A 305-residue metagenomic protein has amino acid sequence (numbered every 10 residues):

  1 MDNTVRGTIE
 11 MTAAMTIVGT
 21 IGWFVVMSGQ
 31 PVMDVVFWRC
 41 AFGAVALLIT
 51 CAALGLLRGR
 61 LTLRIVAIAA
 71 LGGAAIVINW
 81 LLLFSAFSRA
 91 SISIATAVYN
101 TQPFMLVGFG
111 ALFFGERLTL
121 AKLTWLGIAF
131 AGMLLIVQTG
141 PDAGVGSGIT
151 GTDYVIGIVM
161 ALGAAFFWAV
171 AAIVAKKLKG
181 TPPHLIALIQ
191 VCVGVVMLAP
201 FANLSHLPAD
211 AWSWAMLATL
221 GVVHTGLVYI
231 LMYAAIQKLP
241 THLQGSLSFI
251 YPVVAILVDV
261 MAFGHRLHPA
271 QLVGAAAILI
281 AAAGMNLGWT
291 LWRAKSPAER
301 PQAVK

Functional and structural regions predicted by a protein language model:
M1-F37, A41, L71, L82 (+2 more regions): Glycine-/small-residue-enriched transmembrane alpha-helix faces in small-molecule transporters and effluxers
R6-T16, W38, L57-L83, V155-A164 (+1 more regions): Loop-to-transmembrane-helix transition segments
T8-I9, A95-T101, V174-V193, T225-M261: Helix-helix packing/entry segments at the starts of transmembrane helices
W23-P31, S88, V137-D153, A202-A218 (+1 more regions): Membrane-interface helix termini and inter-helical loops of multi-pass transporters
S28, V35, R39, A86 (+7 more regions): Hydrophobic/aromatic residues within transmembrane alpha-helices of multi-pass small-molecule transporters
Q30-I78, M105-L106, F166-A171, A187-S205 (+2 more regions): Transmembrane alpha-helices of multi-pass small-molecule transport proteins
D34, C40-V45, F84-R117, T241-V260: Specific alpha-helical transmembrane segments that line the substrate/conduction pathway and gating interfaces
L47, C51, A70, F109 (+6 more regions): Hydrophobic transmembrane alpha-helices of multi-pass small-molecule transport proteins
